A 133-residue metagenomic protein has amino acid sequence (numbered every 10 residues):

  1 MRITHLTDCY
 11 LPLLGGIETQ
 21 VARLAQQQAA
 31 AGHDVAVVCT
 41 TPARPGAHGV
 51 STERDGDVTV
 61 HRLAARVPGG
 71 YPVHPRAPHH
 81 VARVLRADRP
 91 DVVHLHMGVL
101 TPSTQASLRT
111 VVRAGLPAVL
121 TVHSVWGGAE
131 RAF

Functional and structural regions predicted by a protein language model:
M1-H48, R54-R62, D88, A114-L116: N-terminal subdomain of nucleotide-sugar transferases
I3, V92-H94, L108-E130: Active-site proximal beta-strand in glycosyltransferases
L13, P45, G70, P102 (+1 more regions): Generic structural signal for helix capping and beta-alpha/helix-loop junctions
L14-I17, P72-H74, A132-F133: Short, solvent-exposed loop/turn segments at secondary-structure boundaries
E18, A47-T52, A106-S107, E130-F133: Short aromatic-enriched loop/helix-cap "lid" or pocket-rim segments at secondary-structure transitions that line
L24, G32, G98-L100, G127: Alpha-helical and His/Cys-centered functional microenvironments
T40-T41, M97, H123: Short secondary-structure boundary segments
R62-R109, R113: An amphipathic, basic-hydrophobic alpha-helix
